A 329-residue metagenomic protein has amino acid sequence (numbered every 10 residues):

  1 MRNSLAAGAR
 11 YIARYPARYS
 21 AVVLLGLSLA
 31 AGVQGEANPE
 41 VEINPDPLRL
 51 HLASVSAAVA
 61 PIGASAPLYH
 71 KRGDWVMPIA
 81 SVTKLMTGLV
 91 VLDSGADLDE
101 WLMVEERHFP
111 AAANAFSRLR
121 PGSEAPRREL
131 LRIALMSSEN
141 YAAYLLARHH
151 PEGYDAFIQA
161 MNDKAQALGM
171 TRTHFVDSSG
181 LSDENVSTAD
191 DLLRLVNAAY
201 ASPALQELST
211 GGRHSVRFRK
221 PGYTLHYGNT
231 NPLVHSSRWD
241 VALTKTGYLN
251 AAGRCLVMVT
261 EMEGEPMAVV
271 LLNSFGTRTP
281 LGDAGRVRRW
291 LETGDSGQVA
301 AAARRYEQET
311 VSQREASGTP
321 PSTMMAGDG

Functional and structural regions predicted by a protein language model:
S4-S20: Bacterial N-terminal signal peptides that target proteins for export
S20-S28: Bacterial N-terminal signal peptides
S28-Q34: C-terminal segment of classical bacterial N-terminal signal peptides
G35-D190, R194-P203: Active-site-adjacent loops and short helices of periplasmic peptidoglycan-processing enzymes
N38-V55, R127-R128, E152-D328: Penicillin-recognizing serine hydrolase domain
